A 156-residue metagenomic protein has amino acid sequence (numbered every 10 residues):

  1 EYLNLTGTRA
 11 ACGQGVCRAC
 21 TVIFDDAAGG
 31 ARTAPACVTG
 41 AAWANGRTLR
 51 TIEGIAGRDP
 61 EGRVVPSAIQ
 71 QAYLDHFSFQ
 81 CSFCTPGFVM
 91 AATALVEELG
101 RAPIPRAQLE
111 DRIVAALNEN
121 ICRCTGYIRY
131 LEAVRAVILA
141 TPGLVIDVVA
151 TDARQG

Functional and structural regions predicted by a protein language model:
E1-G156: Signature of N-terminal electron-transfer/Fe-S-associated modules in redox systems
